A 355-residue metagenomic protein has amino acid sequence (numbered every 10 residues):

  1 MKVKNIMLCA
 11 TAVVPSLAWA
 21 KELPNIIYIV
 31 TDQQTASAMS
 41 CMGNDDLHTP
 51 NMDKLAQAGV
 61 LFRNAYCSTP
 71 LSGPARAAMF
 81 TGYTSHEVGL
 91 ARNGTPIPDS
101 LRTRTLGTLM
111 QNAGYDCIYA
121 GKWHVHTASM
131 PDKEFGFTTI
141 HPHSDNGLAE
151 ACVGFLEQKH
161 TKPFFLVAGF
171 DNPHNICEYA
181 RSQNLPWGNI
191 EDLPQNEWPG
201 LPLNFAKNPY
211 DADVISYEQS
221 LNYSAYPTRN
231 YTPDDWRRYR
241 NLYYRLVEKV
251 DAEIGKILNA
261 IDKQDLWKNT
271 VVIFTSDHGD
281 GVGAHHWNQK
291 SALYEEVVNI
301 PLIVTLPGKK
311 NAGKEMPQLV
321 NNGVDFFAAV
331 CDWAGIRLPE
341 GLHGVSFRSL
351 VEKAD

Functional and structural regions predicted by a protein language model:
M1-M7: Bacterial N-terminal signal peptides that target proteins for export
T11-A20: Hydrophobic h-region of N-terminal signal peptides that target proteins for export in Gram-negative bacteria
K21-V60, T69, Y179: Active-site-proximal N-terminal segment of extracellular/periplasmic enzymes that hydrolyze or transfer
E22-I26, A58-R63, A113-C117, T161-A168 (+1 more regions): Loop/turn elements at helix/coil->beta-strand transitions in domains of secreted/extracellular proteins
A36-A38, M42, Q158-K162, F170-N269 (+2 more regions): Active-site-proximal cap/lid insertion segments
T49-P50, M79, K122, M130-P131 (+2 more regions): Polar, surface-exposed loop/tail segments that function as active-site lids or cofactor/substrate-recognition elements
A77-L166, F170-P194: Catalytic-site neighborhoods of secreted/periplasmic enzymes that process anionic sulfate/phosphate groups
